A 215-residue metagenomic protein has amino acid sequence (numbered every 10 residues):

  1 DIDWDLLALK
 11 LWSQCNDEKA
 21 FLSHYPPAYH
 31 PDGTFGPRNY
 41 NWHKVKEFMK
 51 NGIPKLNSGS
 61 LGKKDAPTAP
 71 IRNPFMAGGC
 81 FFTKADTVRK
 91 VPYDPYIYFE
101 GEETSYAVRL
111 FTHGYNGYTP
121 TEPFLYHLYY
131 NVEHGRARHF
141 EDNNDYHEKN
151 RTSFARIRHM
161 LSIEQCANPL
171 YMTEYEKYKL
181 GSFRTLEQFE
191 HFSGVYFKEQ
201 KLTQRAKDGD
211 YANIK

Functional and structural regions predicted by a protein language model:
D1-P92, L128-D142: Conserved catalytic core of nucleotide-sugar-dependent glycosyltransferases
G33, L56-P67, N73-F82, E133-K215: Terminal low-complexity segments of carbohydrate-biosynthetic enzymes
T87, I97-E122: A short, conserved alpha-helix in the catalytic core of glycosyltransferases
F111-H147: Extended hydrophobic/aromatic segments used for targeting, binding, or gating
